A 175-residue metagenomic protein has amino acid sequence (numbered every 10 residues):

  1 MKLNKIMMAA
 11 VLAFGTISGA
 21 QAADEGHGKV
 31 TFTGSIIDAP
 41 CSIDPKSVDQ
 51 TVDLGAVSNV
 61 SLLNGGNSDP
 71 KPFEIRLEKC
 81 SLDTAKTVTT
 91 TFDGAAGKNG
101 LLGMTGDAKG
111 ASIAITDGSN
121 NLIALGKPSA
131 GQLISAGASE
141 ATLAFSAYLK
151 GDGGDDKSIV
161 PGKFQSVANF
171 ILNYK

Functional and structural regions predicted by a protein language model:
K2-K5, Q21-K175: Mature extracellular/passenger domains of Gram-negative fimbrial/pilin and adhesin proteins
L12-A20: Hydrophobic h-region of N-terminal signal peptides that target proteins for export in Gram-negative bacteria
